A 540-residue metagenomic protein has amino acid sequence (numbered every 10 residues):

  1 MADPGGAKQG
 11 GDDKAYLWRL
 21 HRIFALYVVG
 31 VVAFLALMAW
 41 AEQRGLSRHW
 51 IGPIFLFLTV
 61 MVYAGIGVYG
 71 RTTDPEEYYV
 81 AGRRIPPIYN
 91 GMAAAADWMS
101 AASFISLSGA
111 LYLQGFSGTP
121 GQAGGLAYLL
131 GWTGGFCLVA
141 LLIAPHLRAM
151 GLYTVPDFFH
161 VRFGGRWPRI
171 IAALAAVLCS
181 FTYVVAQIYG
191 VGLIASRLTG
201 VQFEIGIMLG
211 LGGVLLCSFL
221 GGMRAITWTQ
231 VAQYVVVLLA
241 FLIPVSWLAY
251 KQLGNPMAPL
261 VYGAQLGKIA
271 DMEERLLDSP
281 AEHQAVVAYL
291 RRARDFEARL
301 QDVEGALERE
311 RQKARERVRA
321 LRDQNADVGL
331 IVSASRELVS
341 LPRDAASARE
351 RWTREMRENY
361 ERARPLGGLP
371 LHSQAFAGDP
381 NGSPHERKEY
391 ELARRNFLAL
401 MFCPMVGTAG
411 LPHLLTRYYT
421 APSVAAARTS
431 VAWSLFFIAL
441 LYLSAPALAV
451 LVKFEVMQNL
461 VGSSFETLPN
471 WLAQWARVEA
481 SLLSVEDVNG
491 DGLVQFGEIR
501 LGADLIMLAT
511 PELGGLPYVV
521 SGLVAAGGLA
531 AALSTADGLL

Functional and structural regions predicted by a protein language model:
A2-F104, S218-G221, V332, R336-L369 (+1 more regions): Membrane-interface "cap" regions at the ends of multi-pass membrane proteins
G10-L17, G151-F163, W167, G222-Y234 (+2 more regions): Hydrophobic, small-residue-rich membrane helices and short re-entrant helix-turn-helix hairpins that build
D13-V31, A95-A96, S100, Q122-G221 (+6 more regions): Helix-loop-helix module between adjacent transmembrane segments
V32, P87-A94, F163-I170, Q233-W247: Small-residue-rich segments of transmembrane alpha-helices in multi-pass membrane proteins, especially helix faces
M38-W40, A64-R71, S180-I188, S196 (+4 more regions): Hydrophobic alpha-helical segments and their helix-loop junctions in multi-pass secondary transporters
Q43-I54, G115-L130, A195-I205, E386-M401: Interfacial loop-to-helix junctions that mark the boundaries of transmembrane helices in multi-pass membrane
G65-I66, E77-L152, Q301-A346, E361 (+5 more regions): Membrane-interface helix-loop-helix modules in multi-pass membrane proteins
I85-I88, R162-I170, T199-L209, A393-R394 (+2 more regions): Membrane-interfacial loop-to-helix junctions in multi-pass transporters
